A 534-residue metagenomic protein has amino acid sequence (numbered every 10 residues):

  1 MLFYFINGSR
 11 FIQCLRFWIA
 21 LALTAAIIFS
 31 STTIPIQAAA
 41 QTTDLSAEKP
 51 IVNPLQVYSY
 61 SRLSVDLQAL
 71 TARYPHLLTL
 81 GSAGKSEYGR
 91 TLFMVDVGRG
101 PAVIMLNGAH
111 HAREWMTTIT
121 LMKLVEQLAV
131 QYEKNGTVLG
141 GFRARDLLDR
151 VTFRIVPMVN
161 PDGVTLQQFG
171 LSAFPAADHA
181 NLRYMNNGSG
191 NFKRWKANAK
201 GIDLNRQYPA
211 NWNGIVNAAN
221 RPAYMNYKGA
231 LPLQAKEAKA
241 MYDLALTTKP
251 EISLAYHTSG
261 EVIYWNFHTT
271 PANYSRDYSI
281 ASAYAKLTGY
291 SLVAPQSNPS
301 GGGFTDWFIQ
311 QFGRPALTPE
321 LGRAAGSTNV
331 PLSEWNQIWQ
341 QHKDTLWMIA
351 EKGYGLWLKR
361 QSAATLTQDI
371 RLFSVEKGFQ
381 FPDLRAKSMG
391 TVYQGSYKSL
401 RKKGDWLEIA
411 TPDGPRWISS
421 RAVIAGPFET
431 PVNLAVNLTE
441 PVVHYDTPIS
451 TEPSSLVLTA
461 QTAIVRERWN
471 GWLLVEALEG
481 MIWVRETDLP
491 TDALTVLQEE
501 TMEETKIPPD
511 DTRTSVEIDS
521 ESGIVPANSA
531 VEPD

Functional and structural regions predicted by a protein language model:
F5-I19: Bacterial N-terminal signal peptides that target proteins for export
W18-S30: Bacterial N-terminal signal peptides
I28-T43: Sec-dependent signal peptide cleavage junction
Y58-I104: Soluble metallo-hydrolase cores and metallopeptidase-like ectodomains found primarily in the secretory/periplasmic
L80, Y208-Q361: Metallocarboxypeptidase
P101, M116, K123-V125, A129-T269 (+1 more regions): Active-site/substrate-binding loop(s) of hydrolase catalytic cores
R360-E408, P427-E429, V436-L474, E504-D519 (+1 more regions): Beta-loop motif signature
G414-A422, G480-D488: A short macromolecule-binding patch
